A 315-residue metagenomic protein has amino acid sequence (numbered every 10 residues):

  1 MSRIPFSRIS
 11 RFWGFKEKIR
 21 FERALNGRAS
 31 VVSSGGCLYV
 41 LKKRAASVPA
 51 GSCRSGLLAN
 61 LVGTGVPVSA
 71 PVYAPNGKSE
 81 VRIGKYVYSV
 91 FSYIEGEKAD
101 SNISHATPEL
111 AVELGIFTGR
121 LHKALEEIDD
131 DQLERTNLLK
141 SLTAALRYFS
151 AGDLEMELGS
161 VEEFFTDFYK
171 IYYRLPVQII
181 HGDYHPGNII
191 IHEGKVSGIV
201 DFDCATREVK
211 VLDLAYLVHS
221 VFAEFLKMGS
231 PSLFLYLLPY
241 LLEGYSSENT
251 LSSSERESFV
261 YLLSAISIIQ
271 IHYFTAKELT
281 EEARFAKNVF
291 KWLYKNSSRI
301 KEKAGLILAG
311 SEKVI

Functional and structural regions predicted by a protein language model:
S2-F6, E127-D131, N137-G182, T250: An alpha-helical support segment within catalytic cores of ATP-dependent transferases
R11-S33: ATP-binding glycine-rich phosphate-binding loop
L25-S34, P71, T166-L212, I315: Active-site acidic catalytic loop and adjacent metal/ATP-binding pocket of ATP-dependent phosphoryl transfer enzymes
S34-I128: ATP-binding pocket architecture of kinase catalytic cores
A74, K78, D130-S141, Y236-S246: Alpha-helical transmembrane segments of bacterial inner-membrane membrane proteins
V211-N249, S264-E281: Active-site activation/catalytic loop segments of kinase-like enzymes and analogous catalytic loops in related
L251-L263: All-alpha amphipathic helical-bundle segments outside canonical DNA-binding/catalytic cores that form hydrophobic
Q270-I315: ATP/Mg2+ or Mg2+-diphosphate-binding catalytic cores that bind nucleotide phosphates or diphosphates via glycine-rich
